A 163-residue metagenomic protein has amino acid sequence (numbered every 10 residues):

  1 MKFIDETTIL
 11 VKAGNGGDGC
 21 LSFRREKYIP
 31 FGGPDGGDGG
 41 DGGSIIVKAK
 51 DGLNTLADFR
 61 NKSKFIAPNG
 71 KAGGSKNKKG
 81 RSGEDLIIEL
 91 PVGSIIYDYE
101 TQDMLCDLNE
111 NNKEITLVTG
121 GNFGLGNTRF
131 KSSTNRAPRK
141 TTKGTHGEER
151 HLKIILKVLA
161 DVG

Functional and structural regions predicted by a protein language model:
M1-V162: Conserved P-loop NTPase architecture
